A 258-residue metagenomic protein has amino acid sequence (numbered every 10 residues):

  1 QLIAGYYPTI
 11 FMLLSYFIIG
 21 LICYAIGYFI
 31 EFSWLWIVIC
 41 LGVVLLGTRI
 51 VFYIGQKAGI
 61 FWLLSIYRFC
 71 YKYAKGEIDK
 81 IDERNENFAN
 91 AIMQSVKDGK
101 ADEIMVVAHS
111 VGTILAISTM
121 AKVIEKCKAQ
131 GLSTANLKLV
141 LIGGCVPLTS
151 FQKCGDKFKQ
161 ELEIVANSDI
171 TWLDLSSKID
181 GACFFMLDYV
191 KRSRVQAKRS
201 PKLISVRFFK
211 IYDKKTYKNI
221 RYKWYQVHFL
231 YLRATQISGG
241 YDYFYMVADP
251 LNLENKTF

Functional and structural regions predicted by a protein language model:
Q1-M12, G27-K100, T235-F258: Active-site catalytic motif of lipid deacylating hydrolases and related acyltransferases
I19-L21, L45-L46: Hydrophobic core of alpha-helical transmembrane segments in multi-pass integral membrane proteins
I22-I26: Alpha-helical membrane-inserting segments
F32-W36, C127, S133, D213: Alpha-helix capping and helix-coil boundary motifs
A74, N85-A182: Serine-dependent carboxylesterase/thioesterase catalytic core of lipase-like alpha/beta-hydrolase/SGNH enzymes
K138, G144-F258: Lipolytic serine-hydrolase domain surface
